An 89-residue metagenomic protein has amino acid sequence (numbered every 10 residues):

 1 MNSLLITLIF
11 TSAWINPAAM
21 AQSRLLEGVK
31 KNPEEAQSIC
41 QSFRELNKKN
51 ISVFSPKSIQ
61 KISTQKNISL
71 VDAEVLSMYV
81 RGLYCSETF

Functional and structural regions predicted by a protein language model:
M1-A21: Classic N-terminal secretory signal peptides
A21-Q41: Short N-terminal segments immediately surrounding and downstream of signal-peptide cleavage
K49-F89: Compact alpha-helical subdomains of small soluble proteins
